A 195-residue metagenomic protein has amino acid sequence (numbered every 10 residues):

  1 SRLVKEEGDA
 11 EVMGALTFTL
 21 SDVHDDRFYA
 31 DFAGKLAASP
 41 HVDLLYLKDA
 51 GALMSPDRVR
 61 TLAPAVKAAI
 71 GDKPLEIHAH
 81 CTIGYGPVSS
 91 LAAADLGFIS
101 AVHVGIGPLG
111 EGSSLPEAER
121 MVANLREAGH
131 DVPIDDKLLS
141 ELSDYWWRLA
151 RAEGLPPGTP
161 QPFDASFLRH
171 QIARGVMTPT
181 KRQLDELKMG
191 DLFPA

Functional and structural regions predicted by a protein language model:
S1-A195: Catalytic cores and adjacent flexible loops of soluble metabolic enzymes that perform enolate/carbanion chemistry on
